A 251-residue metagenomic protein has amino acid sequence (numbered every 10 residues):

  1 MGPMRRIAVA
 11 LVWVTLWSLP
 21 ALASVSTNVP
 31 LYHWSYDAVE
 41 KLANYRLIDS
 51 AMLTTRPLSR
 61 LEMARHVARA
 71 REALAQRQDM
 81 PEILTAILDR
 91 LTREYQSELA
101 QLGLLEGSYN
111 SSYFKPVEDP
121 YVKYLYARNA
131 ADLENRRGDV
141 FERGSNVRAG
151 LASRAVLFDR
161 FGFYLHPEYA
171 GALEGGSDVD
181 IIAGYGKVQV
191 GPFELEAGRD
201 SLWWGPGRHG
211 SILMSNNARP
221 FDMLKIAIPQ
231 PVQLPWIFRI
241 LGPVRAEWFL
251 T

Functional and structural regions predicted by a protein language model:
S18-P20: N-terminal signal peptide c-region/cleavage motif recognized by signal peptidases
A23-F141: N-terminal periplasmic/intermembrane-space "pro-region" immediately following the signal or transit peptide
M52-T54, Q76-I83, S153-F163, Q189-P192 (+1 more regions): Short loop/turn motifs that connect adjacent beta-strands in outer-membrane beta-barrel proteins
L53, R136-E142, L173-G175, I212-S215: Outer-membrane beta-barrel domain signature
V117-G138, D200-T251: Surface-exposed coil loops of outer-membrane beta-barrel proteins
E142-N146, G176-I181, N217-F221: Transmembrane beta-barrel outer-membrane domains
L151-A155, G184-V188, A197, L224-Q230: Residues on the lipid-exposed face of transmembrane beta-strands in outer-membrane beta-barrel proteins
P167-L173, V190-P192, R199-W203, Q230 (+1 more regions): Transmembrane beta-strands of outer-membrane beta-barrel pores
